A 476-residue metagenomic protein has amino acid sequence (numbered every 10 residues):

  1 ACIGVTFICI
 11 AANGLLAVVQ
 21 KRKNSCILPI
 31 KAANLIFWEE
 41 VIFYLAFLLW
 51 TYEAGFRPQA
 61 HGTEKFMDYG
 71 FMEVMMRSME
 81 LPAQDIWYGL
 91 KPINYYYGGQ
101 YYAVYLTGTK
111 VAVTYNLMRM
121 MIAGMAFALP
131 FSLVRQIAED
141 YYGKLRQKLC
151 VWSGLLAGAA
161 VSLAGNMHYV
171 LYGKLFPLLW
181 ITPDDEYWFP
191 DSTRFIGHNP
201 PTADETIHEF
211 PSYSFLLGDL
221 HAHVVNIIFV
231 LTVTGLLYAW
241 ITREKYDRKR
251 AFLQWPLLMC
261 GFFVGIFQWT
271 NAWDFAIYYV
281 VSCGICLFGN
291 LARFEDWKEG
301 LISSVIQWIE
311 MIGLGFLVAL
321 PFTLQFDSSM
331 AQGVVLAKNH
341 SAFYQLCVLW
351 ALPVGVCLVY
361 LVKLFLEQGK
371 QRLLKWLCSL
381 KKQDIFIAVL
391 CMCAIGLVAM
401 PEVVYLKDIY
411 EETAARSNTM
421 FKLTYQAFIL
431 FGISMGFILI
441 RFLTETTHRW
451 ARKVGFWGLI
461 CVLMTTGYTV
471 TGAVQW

Functional and structural regions predicted by a protein language model:
A1-N34, G315-Q368, K375-C378, C393-P401 (+1 more regions): Membrane-embedded, hydrophobic transmembrane alpha-helices
C2-Y52, Y142-G158, Q254, E367-C391 (+1 more regions): Start-transfer (signal-anchor) and selected internal transmembrane alpha helices of multi-pass inner/ER membrane
K31-V41, L45-T232: Active-site lumenal/periplasmic loops and adjacent helix-entry segments of GT-C-fold, multi-pass membrane
A60-F66, G89-K91, S212, L217-D219 (+3 more regions): Membrane-helix boundary/interfacial segments in multi-pass membrane proteins
M120-A123, Y278, A415-F442: Hydrophobic/aromatic-rich transmembrane helices and adjacent perimembrane loops
L163-M167, P321-T323, E402-V404, W457-W476: Transmembrane alpha-helical segments
S214-L217, L257-T270: Membrane-interface alpha helices of multi-pass inner-membrane proteins
S304-L317, Q371-S379, F442-A473: Signature aromatic-anchored transmembrane alpha helix within multi-pass, membrane-resident enzymes that catalyze glycan
